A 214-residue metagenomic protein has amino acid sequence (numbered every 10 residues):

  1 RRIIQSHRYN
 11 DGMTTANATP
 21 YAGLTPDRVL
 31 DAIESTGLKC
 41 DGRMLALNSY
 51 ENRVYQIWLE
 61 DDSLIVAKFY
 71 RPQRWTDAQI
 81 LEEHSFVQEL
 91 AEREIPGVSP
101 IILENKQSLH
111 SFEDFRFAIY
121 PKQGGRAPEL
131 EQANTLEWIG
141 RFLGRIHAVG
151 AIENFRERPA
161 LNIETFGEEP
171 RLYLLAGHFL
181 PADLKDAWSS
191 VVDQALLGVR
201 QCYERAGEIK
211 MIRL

Functional and structural regions predicted by a protein language model:
R1-G12: Short, Lys/Arg-enriched N-terminal segments with co-localized hydrophobic residues within the first ~10-30 amino acids
Q5, E51-A67, P100-I101, L197-L214: Active-site acidic catalytic loop and adjacent metal/ATP-binding pocket of ATP-dependent phosphoryl transfer enzymes
M13-C40: Juxta-kinase regulatory segment immediately upstream of eukaryotic protein kinase catalytic domains
E34-D41, Q194-R205: Short Pro/Gly-enriched beta-strand edge/turn motifs at strand-loop
T36-W58: ATP-binding glycine-rich phosphate-binding loop
L45, I102-L103, R158-P159: Proline- and acidic/polar-enriched loop/turn elements at helix boundaries
E60-F155: ATP-binding pocket architecture of kinase catalytic cores
E129-S190, G207-M211: A cross-family kinase active-site recognition segment
